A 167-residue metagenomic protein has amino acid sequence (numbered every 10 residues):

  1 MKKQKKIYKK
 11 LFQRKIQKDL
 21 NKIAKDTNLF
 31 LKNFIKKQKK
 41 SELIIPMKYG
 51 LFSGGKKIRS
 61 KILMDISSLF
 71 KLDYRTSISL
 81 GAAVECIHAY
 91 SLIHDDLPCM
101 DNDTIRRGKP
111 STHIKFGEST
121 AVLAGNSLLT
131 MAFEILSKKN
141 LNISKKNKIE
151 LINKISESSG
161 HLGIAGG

Functional and structural regions predicted by a protein language model:
M1-I35: N-terminal amphipathic/basic leader segments beginning at the initiator methionine
I23-D26, K32-G167: Mg2+-dependent prenyl diphosphate-binding active-site environment of isoprenoid biosynthetic enzymes
